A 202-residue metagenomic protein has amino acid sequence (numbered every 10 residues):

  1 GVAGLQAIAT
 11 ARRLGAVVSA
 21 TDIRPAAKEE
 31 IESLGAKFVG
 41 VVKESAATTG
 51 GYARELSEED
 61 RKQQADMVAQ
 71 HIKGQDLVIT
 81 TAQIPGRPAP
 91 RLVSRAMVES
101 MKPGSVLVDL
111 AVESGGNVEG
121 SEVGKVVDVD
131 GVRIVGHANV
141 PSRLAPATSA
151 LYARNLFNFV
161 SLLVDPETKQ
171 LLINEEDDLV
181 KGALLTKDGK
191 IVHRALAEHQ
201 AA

Functional and structural regions predicted by a protein language model:
G1-H71: Glycine-rich phosphate/diphosphate-binding loop of Rossmann-like nucleotide-binding domains
R12-L14, L34-K37, V93-S100, V123-V126 (+1 more regions): Short, solvent-exposed amphipathic alpha-helical segments in soluble enzyme and RNA/protein-processing domains
L14-V17, T21, I31-L34, V41 (+6 more regions): Change "in soluble alpha/beta enzymes" to "in soluble alpha/beta proteins
I23-P25, K43-E44, Q83-I84, A111-G116 (+1 more regions): Short, ordered loop/turn segments at secondary-structure junctions
R24-A26, K62-V68, L92-S94, E119-S121 (+1 more regions): Glycine-rich, charged/polar anion/phosphate-binding loops that engage phosphate groups from diverse ligands
T49-V78, A82-R95, E99, H137 (+1 more regions): A structured beta-alpha segment of the ubiquitous adenosine-cofactor-binding alpha/beta core
L77-V135: ADP-ribose/adenylate-binding Rossmann-like module
V112, V118-A202: Adenosine-phosphate binding glycine-rich loop
